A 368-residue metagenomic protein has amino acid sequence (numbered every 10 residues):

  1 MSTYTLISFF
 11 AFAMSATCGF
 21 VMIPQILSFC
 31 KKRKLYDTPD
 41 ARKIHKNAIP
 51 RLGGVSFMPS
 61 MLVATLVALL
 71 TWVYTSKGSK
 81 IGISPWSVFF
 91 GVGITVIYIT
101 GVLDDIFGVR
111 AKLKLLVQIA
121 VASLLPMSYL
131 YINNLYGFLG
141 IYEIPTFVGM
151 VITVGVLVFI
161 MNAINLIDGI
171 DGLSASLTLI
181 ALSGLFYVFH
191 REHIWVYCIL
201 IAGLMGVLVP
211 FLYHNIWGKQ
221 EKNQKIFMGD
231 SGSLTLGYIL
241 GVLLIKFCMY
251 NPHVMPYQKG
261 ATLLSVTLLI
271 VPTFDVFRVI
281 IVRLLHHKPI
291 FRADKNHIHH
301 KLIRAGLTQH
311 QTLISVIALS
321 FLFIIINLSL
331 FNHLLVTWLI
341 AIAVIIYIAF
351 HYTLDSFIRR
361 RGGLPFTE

Functional and structural regions predicted by a protein language model:
S2-V276: "…together with the soluble PPM/PP2C metallo-phosphatase catalytic core" -> "…together with the soluble PPM/PP2C
C248-E368: C-terminal membrane-associated helical module and adjoining short loops/tails
